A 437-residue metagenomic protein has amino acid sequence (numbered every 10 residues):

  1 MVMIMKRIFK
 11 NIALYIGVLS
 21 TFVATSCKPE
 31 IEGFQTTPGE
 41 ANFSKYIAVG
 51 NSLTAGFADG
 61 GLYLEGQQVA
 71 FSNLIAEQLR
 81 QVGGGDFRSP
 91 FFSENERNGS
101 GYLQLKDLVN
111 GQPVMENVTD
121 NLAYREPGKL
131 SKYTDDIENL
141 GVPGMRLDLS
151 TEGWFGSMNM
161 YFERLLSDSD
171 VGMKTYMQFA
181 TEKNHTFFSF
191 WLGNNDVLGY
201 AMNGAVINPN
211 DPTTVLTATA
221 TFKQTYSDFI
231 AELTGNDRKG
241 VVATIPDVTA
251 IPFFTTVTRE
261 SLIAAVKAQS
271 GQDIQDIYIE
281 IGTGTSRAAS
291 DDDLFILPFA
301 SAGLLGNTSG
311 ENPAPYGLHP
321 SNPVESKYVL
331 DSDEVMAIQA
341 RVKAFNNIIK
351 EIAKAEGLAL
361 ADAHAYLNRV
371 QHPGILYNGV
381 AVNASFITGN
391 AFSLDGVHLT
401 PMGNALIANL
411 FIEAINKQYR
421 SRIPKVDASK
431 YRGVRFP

Functional and structural regions predicted by a protein language model:
R7, G17-K45, S421-P437: Bacterial Sec-dependent N-terminal signal peptides
F34-N42, S169-T186, F229-G235: Short amphipathic alpha-helices and their capping/turn segments at secondary-structure boundaries
G39, F57-L62, G199-G204, I251-T256 (+1 more regions): Short, solvent-exposed loop/turn and secondary-structure capping segments
Y46-G60: Catalytic nucleophile-elbow at a beta strand-turn-alpha helix junction centered on a G-D-S/GDSL motif, marking
L62-Q224: Conserved SGNH/GDSL esterase-like catalytic core that processes O-acyl groups on lipids and polysaccharides
F71, I75, R341, N383-P437: Histidine-centered active-site loop/cap adjacent to the catalytic His in serine esterases/O-acetyl transfer systems
K183, T225-V242, R341-A361: A structural motif corresponding to the C-terminal end of an alpha-helix and its immediate exit/capping segment
T255-V397: Mobile gating loops/cap/lid regions near enzyme active sites that modulate substrate access
